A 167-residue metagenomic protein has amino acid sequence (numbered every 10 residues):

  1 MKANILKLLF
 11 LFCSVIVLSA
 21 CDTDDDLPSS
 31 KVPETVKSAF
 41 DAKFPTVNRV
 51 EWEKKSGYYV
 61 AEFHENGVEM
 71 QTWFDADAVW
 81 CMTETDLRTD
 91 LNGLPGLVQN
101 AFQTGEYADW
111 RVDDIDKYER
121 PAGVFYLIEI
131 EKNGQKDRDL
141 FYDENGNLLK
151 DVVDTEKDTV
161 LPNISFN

Functional and structural regions predicted by a protein language model:
M1-L9: Bacterial N-terminal signal peptides that target proteins for export
F10-V15: Hydrophobic helical h-region of N-terminal Sec-dependent signal peptides in bacterial secretory/periplasmic proteins
V17-A20: C-terminal motif of bacterial Sec signal peptides marking the signal peptidase cleavage site
D22-D25: Bacterial signal peptide processing site
S29-N167: First exposed extracellular module after export/assembly in secreted or surface-exposed proteins
